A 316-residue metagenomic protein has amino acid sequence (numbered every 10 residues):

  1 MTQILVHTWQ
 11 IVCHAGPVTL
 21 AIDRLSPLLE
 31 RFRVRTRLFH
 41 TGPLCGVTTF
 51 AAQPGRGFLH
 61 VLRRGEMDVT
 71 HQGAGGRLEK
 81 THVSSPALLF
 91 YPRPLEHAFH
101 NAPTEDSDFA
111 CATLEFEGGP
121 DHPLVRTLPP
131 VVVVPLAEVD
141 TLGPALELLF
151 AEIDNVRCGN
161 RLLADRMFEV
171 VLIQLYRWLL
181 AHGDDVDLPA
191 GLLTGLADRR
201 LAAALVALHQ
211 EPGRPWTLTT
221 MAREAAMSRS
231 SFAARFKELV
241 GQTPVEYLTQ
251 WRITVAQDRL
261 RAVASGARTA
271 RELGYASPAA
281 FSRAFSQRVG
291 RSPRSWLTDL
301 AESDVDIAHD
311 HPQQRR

Functional and structural regions predicted by a protein language model:
M1-L20, Q313-R316: Short, intrinsically disordered or compositionally biased N-terminal tails of bacterial proteins
R35, V61, T141-A145: Amphipathic, well-ordered alpha-helical segments in soluble domains
L38-P130: N-terminal regulatory/effector-sensing and dimerization cores that precede helix-turn-helix DNA-binding domains
L62, L208-E211, A256-V263: Short helix-to-turn junction characteristic of helix-turn-helix DNA-binding domains, especially the helix
D121-E147: Aromatic/histidine-rich interaction motifs
A137-H209: An amphipathic alpha-helical interaction segment
Q174, L180, A203-I253, A270-D299: Basic/polar phosphate-binding segments, predominantly the helix-turn-helix DNA-binding elements of transcriptional
D304-R316: Intrinsically disordered, low-complexity acidic/proline-/asparagine-rich linker or regulatory tail/stalk regions
